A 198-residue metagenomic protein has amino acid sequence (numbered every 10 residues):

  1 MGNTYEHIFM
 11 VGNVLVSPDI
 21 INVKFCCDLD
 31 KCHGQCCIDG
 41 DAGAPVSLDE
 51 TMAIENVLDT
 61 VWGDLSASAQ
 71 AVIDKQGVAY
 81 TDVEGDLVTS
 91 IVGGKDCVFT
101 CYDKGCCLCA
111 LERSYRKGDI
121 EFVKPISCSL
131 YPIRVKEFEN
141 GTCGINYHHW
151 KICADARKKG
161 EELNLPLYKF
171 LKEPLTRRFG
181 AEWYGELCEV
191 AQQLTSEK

Functional and structural regions predicted by a protein language model:
M1-K198: Short loop/turn segments that flank or connect secondary-structure elements
